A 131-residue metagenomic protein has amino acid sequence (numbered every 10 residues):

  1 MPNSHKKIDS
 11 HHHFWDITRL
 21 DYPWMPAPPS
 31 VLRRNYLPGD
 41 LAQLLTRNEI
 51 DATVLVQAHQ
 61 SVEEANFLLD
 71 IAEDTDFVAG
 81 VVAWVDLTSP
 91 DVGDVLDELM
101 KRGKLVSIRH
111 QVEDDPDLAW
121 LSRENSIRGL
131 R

Functional and structural regions predicted by a protein language model:
M1-A72: An N-terminally biased module of ancient metal coordination in phosphate/nucleic-acid-related enzymes
E63-R131: Active-site gating/metal-coordination segments in enzymes
